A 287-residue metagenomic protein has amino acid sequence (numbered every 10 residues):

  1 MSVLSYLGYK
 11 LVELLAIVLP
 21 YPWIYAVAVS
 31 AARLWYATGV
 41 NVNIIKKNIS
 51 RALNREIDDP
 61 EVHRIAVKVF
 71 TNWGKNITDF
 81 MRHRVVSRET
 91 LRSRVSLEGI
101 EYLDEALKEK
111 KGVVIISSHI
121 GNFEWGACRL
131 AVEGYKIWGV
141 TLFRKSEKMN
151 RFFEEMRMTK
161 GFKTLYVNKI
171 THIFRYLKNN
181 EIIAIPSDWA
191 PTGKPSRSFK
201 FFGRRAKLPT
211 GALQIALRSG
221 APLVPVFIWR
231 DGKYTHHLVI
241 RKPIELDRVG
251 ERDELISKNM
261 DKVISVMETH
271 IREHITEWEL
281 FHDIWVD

Functional and structural regions predicted by a protein language model:
M1-S117, F152-E155: Membrane-anchoring hydrophobic helices of lipid-metabolizing enzymes
L7, N41, V95, L165 (+1 more regions): Soluble or luminal CAZymes and related metallo-dependent hydrolases
N41-I44, L142, S146-E147, R205-P209: Active-site metal-coordination segments of metallo-dependent hydrolases
R55, R64-V67, D104-K108, V132 (+1 more regions): Non-catalytic C-terminal accessory region of glycerolipid acyltransferases and related lyso-lipid remodeling enzymes
T90-V95, T159-L165, F202-G203, V249: Short, flexible loop segments at the rims of nucleotide/cofactor-binding pockets, characterized by
E109-N168, A190-R197: Catalytic core of membrane glycerolipid acyltransferases/transacylases, capturing the structured, soluble-facing
